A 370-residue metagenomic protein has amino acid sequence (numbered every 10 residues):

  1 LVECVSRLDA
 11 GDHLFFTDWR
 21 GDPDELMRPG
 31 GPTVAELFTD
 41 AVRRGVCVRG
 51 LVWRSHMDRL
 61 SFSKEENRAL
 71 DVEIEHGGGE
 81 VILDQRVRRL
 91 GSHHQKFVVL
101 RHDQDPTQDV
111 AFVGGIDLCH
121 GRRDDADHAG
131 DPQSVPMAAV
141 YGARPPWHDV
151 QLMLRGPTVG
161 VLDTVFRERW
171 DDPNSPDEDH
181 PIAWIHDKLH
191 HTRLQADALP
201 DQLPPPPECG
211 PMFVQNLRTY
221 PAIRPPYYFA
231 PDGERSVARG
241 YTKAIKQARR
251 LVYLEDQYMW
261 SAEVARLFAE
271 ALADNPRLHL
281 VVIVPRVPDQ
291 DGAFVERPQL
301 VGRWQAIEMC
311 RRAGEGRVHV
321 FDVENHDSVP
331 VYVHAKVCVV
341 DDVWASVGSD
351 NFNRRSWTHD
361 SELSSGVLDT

Functional and structural regions predicted by a protein language model:
L1, L154-P157, L162, E168-A244: Active-site cores of enzymes that catalyze phosphoryl transfer or operate on phosphate-rich substrates
V2, A10, R20, D24-V110 (+6 more regions): PLD/PLD-like phosphodiesterase catalytic module centered on the HKD motif
C4-L14, I245-A248: DNA replication sliding-clamp ring fold and its partner-interaction surfaces
C4-V5, V34, F38-T39, E234-I245 (+1 more regions): Structured alpha-helical segments in the cores of large, soluble enzyme domains
H13, T158, D171-D179, P225 (+5 more regions): Intrinsically disordered or highly flexible coil/loop and linker segments, enriched in small and charged/polar residues
T17-W19, W147-H148, P221-A230, R249-E255 (+1 more regions): Glycine- and acidic
A126-V159, D163-T164, G366-T370: E2/UBC-UEV (E2-variant) core
H148, L152-G156, Y227-E234, A238 (+4 more regions): Hydrophobic alpha-helical scaffolding
